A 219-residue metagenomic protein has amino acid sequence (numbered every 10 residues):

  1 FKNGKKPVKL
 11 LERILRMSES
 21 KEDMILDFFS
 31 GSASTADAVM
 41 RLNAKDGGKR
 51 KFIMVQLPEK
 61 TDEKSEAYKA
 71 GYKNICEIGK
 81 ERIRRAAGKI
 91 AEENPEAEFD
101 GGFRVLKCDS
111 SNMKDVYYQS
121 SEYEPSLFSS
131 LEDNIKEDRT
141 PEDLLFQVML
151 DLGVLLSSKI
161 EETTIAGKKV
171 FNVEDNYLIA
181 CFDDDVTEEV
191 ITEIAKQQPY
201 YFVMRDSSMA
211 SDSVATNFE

Functional and structural regions predicted by a protein language model:
F1-K2, V8-E22, N43-E219: Accessory, often C-terminal, charged low-complexity segments
D23-L42, M149: A phosphate-binding catalytic loop at a beta-strand-loop-alpha-helix junction that coordinates phosphoryl groups
